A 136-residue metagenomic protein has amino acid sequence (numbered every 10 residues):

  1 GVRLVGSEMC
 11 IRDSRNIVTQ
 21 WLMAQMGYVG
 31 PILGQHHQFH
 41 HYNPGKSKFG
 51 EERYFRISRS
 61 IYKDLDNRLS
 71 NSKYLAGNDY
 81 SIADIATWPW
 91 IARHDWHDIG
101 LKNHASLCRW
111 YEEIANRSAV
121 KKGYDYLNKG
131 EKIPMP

Functional and structural regions predicted by a protein language model:
G1-I11: Single conserved hydrophobic/aromatic residue that forms the stacking wall/gate of nucleotide- or nucleobase-binding
S7, H37-H41, Y126-G130: Short linear capping/connector segments at secondary-structure termini
S7, R15-Q20: Helix-loop-strand module that forms the ligand-binding subsite of alpha/beta enzymes
D13, W21-S118: GST-like fold's C-terminal all-alpha helical module
K121-P136: Terminal-tail/helix-coil boundary detector
